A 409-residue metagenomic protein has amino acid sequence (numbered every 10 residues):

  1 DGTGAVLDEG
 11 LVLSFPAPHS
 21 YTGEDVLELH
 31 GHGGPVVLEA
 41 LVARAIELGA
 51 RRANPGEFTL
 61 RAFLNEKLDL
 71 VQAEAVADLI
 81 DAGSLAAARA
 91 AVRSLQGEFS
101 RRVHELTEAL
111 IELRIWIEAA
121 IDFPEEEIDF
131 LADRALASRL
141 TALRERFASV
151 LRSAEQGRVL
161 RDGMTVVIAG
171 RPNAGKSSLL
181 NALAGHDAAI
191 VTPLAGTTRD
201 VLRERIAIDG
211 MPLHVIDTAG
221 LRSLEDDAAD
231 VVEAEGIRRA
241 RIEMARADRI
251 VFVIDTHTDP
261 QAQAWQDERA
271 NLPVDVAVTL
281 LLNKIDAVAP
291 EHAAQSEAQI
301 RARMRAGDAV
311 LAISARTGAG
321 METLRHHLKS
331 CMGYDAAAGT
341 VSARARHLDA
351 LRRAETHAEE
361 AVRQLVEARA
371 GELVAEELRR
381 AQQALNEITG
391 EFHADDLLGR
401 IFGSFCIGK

Functional and structural regions predicted by a protein language model:
D1-R89, R93, G97, L272-L280 (+1 more regions): A glycine-rich (often HGG/GG-containing) alpha/beta subdomain
D8-E9, E28, E57, E74 (+6 more regions): Acidic-residue sensor for enzyme active/binding pockets
L85-A207, L213, L224-D227, I242 (+2 more regions): C-terminal-of-GTPase-core extension/linker across diverse P-loop GTPases
D217: Conserved active-site aspartate in kinases
E233-H257: Inter-motif core of Ras-like GTPase G domains
